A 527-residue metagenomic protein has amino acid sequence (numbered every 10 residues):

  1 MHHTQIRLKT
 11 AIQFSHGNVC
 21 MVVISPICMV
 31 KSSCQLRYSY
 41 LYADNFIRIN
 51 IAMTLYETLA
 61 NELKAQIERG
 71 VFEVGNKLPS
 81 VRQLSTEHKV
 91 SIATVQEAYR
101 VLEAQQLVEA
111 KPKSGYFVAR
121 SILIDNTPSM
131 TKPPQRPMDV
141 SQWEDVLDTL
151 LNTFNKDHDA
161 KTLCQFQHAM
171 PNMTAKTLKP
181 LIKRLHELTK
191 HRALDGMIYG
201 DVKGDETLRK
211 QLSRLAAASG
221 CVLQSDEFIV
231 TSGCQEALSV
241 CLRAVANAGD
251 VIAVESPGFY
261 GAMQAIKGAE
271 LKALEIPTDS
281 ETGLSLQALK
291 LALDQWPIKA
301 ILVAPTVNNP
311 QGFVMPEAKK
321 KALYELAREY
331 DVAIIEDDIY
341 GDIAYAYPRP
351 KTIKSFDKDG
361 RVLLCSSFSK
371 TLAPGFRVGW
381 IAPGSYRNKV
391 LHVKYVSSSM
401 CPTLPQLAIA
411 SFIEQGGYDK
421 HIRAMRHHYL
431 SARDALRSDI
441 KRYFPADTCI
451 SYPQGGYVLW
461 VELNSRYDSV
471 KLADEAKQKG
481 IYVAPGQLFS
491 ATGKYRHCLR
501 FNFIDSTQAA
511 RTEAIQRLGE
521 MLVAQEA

Functional and structural regions predicted by a protein language model:
M1, Q13-H186, L391, Y395-P402 (+11 more regions): N-terminal basic, amphipathic alpha-helical segments
A60, K64, S239, R243 (+5 more regions): Amphipathic, non-transmembrane alpha-helical secondary structure
M138-G233, V240, E414, Y482 (+1 more regions): N-terminal small-domain helix-loop-helix segment of the aminotransferase-like
L181, K358-H427: Conserved core segment of the aminotransferase class I/II
L185-Y330, I335, G341-F356, Y429 (+1 more regions): Conserved core of the PLP fold type I
F228, V332, V362, T448 (+1 more regions): Short, conserved active-site loop motifs that form the nucleotide-linked donor/cofactor pocket
H427-R437, C449-E462: Conserved glycine-rich beta-strand-loop-beta hairpin in the small C-terminal domain of fold type I
